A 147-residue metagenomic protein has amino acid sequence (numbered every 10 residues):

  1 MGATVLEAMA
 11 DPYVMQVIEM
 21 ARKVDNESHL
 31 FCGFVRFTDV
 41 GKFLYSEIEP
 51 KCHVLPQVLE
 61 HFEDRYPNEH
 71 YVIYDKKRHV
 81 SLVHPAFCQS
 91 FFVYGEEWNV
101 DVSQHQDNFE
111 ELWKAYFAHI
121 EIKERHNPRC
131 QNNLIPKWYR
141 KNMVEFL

Functional and structural regions predicted by a protein language model:
M1-V54, V58-L147: Extended, well-ordered protein cores
